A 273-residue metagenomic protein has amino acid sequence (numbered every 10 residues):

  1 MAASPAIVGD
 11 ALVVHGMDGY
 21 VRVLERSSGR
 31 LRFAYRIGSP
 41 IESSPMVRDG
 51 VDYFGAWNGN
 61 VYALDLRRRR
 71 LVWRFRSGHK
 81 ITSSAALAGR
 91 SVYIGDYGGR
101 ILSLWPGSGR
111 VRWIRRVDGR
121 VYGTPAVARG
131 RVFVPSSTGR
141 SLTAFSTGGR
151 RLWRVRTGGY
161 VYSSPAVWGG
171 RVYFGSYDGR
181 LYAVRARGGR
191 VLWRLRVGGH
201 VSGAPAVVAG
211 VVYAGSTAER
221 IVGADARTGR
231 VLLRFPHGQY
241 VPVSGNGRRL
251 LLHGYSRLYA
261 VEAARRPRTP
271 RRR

Functional and structural regions predicted by a protein language model:
M1-R22, Y35-Y62, F75-L102, R115-T143 (+5 more regions): Repeat-blade elements of multi-bladed beta-propeller folds
E25-G29, D65-R69, W105-G109, S146-R150 (+3 more regions): Short loop/turn segments that connect beta-strands within beta-propeller blades
R30-Y35, R70-F75, R110-R115, R150-V155 (+2 more regions): A short beta-strand motif characteristic of beta-propeller blades
R266-R273: Sequence/structural signature of beta-propeller modules and their immediately flanking N-terminal secretory/stalk
